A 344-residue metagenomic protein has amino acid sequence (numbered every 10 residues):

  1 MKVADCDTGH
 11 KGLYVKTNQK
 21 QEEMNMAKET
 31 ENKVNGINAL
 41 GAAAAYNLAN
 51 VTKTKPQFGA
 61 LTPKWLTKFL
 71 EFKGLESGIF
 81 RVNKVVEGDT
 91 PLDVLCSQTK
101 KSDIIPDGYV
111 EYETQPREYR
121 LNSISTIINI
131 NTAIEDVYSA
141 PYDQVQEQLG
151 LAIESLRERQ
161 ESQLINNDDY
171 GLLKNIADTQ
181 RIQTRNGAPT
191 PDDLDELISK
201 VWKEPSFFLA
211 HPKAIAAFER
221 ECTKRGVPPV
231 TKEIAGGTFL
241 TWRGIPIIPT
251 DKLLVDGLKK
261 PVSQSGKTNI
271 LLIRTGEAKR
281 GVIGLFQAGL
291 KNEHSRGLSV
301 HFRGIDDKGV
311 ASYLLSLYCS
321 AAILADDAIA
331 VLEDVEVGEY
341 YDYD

Functional and structural regions predicted by a protein language model:
C6-N25: Short, Lys/Arg-enriched N-terminal segments with co-localized hydrophobic residues within the first ~10-30 amino acids
L13-V15, M26-Q115: N-terminal "assembly arms/tails" that initiate or stabilize quaternary assembly in self-assembling proteins
S102-I104, G108-Y138: Long, hydrophobic/aromatic-enriched structural stretches that serve as scaffold segments
S125-E204: Alpha-helical scaffold segments that mediate packing/assembly in large oligomeric complexes
D168, K203-S206, K267-T268, V310: Short, surface-exposed beta-edge/turn micro-motifs
I176-L240: Extended, solvent-exposed, turn-rich assembly/linker loops in the middle of proteins
V230-D344: Sequence/fold signature of self-assembling virion shell proteins
